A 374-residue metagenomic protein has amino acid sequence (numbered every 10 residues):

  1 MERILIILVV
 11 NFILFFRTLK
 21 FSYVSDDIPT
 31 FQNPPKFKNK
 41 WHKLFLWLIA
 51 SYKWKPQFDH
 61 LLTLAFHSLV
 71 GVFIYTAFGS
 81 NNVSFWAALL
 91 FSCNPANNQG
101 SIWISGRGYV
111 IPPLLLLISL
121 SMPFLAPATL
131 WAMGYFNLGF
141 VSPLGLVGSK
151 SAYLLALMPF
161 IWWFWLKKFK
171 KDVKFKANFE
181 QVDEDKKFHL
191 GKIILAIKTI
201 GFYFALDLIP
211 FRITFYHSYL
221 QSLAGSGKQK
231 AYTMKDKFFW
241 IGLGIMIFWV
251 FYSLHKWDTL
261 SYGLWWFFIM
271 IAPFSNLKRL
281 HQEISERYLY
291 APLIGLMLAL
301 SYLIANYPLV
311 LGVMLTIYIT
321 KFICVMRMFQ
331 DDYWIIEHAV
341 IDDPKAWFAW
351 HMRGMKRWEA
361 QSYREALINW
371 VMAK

Functional and structural regions predicted by a protein language model:
M1-R364, V371-A373: Polytopic membrane enzymes that build or remodel cell-surface glycoconjugates and lipids
